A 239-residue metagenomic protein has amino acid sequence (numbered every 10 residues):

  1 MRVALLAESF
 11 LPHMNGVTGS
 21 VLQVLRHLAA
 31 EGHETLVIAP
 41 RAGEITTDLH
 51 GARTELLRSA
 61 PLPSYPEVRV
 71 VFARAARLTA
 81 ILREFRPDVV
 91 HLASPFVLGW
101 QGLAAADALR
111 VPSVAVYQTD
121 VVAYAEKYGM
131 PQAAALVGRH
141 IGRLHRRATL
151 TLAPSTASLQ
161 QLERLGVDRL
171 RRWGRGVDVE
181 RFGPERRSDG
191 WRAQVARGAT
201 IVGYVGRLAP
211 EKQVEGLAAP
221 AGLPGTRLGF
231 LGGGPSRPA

Functional and structural regions predicted by a protein language model:
M1-L56: N-terminal subdomain of nucleotide-sugar transferases
L6-E8, P154, Y204-G206, L231-G232: Short hydrophobic "strand-cap" motifs at the C-terminus of beta-strands
A39, E55, G138-R187, A193 (+1 more regions): Donor nucleotide-sugar binding/catalytic pocket of nucleotide-sugar-dependent glycosyltransferases
G43, V205, T226-A239: Glycosyltransferase donor-sugar binding loop
A52-A80, L92, Q132: A short, charged, and often flexible helix/loop element on the N-terminal side of the glycosyltransferase catalytic
V90-Y117, V122: An aromatic- and histidine-rich active-site surface loop
P112-V114, V121-R143, A153: Nucleotide-sugar donor phosphate/pyrophosphate-binding loop at the beta->alpha transition of glycosyltransferases
Q194-G225, G229: Conserved donor-binding/catalytic core segment of Leloir-type glycosyltransferases
